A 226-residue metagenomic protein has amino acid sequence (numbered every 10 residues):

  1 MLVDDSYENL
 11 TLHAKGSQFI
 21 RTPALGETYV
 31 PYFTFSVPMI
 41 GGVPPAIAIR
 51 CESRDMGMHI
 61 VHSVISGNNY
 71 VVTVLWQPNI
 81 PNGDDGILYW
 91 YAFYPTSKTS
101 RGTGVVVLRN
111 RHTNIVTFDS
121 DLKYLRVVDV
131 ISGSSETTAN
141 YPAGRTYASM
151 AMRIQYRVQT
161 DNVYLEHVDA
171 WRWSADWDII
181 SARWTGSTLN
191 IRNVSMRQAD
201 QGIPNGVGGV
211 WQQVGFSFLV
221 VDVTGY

Functional and structural regions predicted by a protein language model:
M1-S36, Q77-V163, H167-V168, S195-Y226: Extracellular receptor-binding modules and their adjoining Ser/Thr/Gly/Asp/Asn-rich linkers
T34-Y70, S100-R101, Y156-A182: Extended intrinsically disordered, low-complexity coil regions enriched in Ser, Thr, Gly, Ala and often Pro
W173-Q201, G208: Charged, low-complexity intrinsically disordered segments and flexible loops
